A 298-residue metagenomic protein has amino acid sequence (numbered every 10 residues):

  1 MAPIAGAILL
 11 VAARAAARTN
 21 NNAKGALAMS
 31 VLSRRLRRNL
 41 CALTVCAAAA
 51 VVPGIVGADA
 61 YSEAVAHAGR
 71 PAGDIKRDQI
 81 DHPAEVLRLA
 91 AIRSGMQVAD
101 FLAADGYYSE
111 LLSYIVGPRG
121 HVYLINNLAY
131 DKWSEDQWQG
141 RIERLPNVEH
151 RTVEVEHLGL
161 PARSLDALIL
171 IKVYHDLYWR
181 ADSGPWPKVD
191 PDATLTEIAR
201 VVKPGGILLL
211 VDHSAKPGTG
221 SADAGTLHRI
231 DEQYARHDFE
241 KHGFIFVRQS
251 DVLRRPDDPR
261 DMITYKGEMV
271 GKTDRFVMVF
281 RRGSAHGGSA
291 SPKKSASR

Functional and structural regions predicted by a protein language model:
Y61-L89: Class I SAM-dependent methyltransferase Rossmann-like catalytic core, especially the SAM/SAH-binding loop
G95, P118-R119, V202-L208: Short glycine-dipeptide loop
G95-A104: Conserved class I S-adenosyl-L-methionine
S113-Y114, P185-P204: A short glycine-rich, Lys/Arg-flanked "PGG" loop and its adjoining helix->strand segment in the class I
S134-L158: S-adenosyl-L-methionine
L158-L168: A short acidic, Gly/Pro-enriched loop at the edge of an enzyme's catalytic core that lines a small-molecule cofactor
D166-V189: A short SAM/SAH-binding and catalytic strip from SAM-dependent methyltransferases
H242, P259-G288, K293-K294, R298: Core SAM-dependent methyltransferase catalytic element
